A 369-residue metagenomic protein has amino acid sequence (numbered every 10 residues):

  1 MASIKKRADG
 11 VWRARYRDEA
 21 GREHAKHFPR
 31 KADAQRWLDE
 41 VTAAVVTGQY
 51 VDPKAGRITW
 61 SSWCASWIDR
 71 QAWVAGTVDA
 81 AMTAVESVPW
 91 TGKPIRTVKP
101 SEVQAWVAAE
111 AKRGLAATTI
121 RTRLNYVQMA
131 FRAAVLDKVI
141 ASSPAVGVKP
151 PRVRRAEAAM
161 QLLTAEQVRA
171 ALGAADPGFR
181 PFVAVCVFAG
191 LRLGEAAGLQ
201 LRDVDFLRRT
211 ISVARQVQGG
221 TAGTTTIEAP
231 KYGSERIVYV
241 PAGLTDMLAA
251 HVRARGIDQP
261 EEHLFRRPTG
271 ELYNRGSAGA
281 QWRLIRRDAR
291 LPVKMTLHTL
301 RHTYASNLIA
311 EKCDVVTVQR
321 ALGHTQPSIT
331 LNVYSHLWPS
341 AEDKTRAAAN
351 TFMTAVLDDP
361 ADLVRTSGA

Functional and structural regions predicted by a protein language model:
M1-P29: Short, Arg/Lys-rich segments that mark the N-terminal edge of DNA/RNA- and chromatin-recognition modules
G10, A117, R121-N125, L136 (+7 more regions): Basic, Lys/Arg- and aromatic-enriched nucleic-acid-binding interface segment
A20-R22, A43-T47, S61-L115, A130-A133 (+1 more regions): Basic/aromatic-enriched alpha-helical hairpins
P29-V45: A short, charged, amphipathic alpha-helix used as a generic interaction element across diverse proteins
D52-T59, R96, A156, Q216 (+4 more regions): Major-groove DNA-contacting interfaces characterized by cationic-aromatic clusters
A170-R180, A189, V238, R253-H263 (+2 more regions): Short, basic (Lys/Arg/His-rich) helix/loop patches that form interaction surfaces in the mid-to-C-terminal regions
G173, R208, V217-L244, A250 (+5 more regions): C-terminal secondary-structure termini that scaffold catalytic or DNA-interacting sites
D203-T210, P292, C313-S335, D343: Short, polar N-cap/turn motifs at the start of nucleic acid-interacting alpha helices
